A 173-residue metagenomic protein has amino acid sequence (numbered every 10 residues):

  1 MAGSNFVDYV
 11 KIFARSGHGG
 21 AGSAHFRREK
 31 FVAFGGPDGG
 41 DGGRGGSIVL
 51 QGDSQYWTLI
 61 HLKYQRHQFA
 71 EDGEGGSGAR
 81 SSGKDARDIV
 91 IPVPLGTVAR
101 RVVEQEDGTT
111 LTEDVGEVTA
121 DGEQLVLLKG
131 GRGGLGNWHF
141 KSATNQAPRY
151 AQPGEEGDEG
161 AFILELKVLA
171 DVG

Functional and structural regions predicted by a protein language model:
M1-D171: Conserved P-loop NTPase architecture
